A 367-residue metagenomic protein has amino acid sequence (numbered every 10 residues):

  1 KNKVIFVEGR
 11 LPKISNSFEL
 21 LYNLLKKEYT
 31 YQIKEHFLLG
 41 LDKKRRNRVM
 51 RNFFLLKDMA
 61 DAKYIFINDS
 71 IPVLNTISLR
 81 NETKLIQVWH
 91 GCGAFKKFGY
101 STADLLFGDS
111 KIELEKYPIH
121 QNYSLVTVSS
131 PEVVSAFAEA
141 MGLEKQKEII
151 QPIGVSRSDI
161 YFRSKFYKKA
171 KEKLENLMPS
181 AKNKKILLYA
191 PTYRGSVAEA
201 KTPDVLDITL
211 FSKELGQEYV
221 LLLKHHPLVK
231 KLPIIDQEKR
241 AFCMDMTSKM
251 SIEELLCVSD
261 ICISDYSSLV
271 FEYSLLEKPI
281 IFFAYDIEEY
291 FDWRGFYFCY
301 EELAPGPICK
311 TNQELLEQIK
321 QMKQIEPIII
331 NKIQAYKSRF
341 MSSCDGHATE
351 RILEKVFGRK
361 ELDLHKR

Functional and structural regions predicted by a protein language model:
K1-A60, Y64, R359-D363: N-terminal pre-catalytic "stem/leader" segment of glycosyltransferase-like enzymes
N16-L24, I150-I235, C309-T311, C344 (+1 more regions): Conserved catalytic-core segment of nucleotide-activated headgroup transferases in glycan assembly
V49-Y64, P227-F271: Donor nucleotide-activated moiety binding/catalytic core segment of transferases that use nucleotide-activated donors
I65-A94, M250-R294: A donor-sugar binding/catalytic signature common to diverse glycosyltransferases and related nucleotide-sugar
I65-F66, S124-S130, L221-L222, C262-I263: A short beta-strand/loop micro-motif in the catalytic core of glycosyltransferases that engages the nucleotide-sugar
L79-S164: Active-site-proximal region of nucleotide-activated glycan assembly enzymes, centered on histidine/acidic-rich loops
D236-K239, S268-F340: Catalytic binding pocket for nucleotide-activated donors in carbohydrate/polymer assembly enzymes
C344-R367: C-terminal alpha-helical cap of glycosyltransferases
